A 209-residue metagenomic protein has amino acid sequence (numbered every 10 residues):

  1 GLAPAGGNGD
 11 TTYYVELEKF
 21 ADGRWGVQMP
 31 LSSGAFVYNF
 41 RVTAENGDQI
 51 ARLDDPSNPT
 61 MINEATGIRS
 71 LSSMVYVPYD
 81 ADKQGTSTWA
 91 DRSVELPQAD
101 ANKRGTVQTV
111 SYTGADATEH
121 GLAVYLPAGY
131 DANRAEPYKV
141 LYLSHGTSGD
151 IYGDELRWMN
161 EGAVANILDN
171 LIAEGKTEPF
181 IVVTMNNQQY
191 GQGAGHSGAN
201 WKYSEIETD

Functional and structural regions predicted by a protein language model:
G1-G34, T43-V77: Aromatic-rich carbohydrate-binding modules that target alpha-glucans
L2-E18, N63, A90, V94-A99 (+1 more regions): Surface-exposed intrinsically disordered loops and tails
A35-A44, H120, V124, E136-Y138 (+1 more regions): Short beta-strand segments enriched for Tyr within beta-sheet-rich domains, predominantly fibronectin type III
A44-D48, G129, T147-S148: Acidic glycine-/aspartate-rich tracts in secreted/extracellular proteins
G67-G121: Compositionally biased low-complexity segments at domain edges in trafficked proteins and select soluble regulators
S111, T118, T147-D209: Cap/lid segment of the alpha/beta-hydrolase catalytic domain
A123-L126, R134-G149: Short beta-strand element of the alpha/beta-hydrolase
A128-E136, L171-T177: Surface-exposed acidic, glycine-flexible loop patches that form ligand/cofactor-binding and adhesion interfaces
